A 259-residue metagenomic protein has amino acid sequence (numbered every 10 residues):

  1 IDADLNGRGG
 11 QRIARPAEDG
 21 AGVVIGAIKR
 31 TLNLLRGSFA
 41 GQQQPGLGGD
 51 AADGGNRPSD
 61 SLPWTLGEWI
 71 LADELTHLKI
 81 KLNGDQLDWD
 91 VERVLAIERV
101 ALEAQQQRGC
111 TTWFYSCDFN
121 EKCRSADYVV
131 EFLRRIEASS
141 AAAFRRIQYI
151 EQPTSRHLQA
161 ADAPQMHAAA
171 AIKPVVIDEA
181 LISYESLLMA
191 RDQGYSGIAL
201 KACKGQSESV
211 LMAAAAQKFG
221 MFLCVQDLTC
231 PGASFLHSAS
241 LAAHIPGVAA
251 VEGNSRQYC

Functional and structural regions predicted by a protein language model:
D2-D50: N-terminal low-complexity segments that are often proline-rich with Ser/Thr-Pro
A3, I70-D73: Helix-boundary capping/turn motifs
K29, P45, K204, T229 (+1 more regions): A broadly conserved detector of short glycine/acidic/proline-rich loop/turn motifs that flank catalytic sites and bind
F39, A104, A216-Q217, A242-A243 (+1 more regions): Alpha-helix boundary/capping detector
G41, P45-P63, L82-G84, V176: Active-site mouth loops of central-metabolism enzymes
G67: Recognition helix of helix-turn-helix DNA-binding domains
L71, H77-T229, S234-F235: Catalytic core of soluble alpha/beta enzymes
L228-C259: Flexible C-terminal active-site loop/helix
